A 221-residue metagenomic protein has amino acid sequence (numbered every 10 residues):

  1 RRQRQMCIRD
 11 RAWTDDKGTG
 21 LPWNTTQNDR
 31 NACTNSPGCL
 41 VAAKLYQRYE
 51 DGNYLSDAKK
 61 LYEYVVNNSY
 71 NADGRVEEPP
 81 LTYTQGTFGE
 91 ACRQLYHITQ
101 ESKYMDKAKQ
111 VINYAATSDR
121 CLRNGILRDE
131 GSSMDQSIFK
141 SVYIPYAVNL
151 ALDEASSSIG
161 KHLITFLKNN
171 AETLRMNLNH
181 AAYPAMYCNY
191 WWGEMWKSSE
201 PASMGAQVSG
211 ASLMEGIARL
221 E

Functional and structural regions predicted by a protein language model:
R1-R2, D51-A58, E101-A108, G160 (+1 more regions): Solenoid-repeat scaffolds in large eukaryotic assemblies
R2, P37, D57, T87 (+4 more regions): Charged catalytic carboxylate motif
Q3-I8: Short, small-residue-biased leader/transition segments that mark boundaries at the very start of proteins
D10-R11, Q47, V66-N67, H97 (+2 more regions): Amphipathic alpha-helical segments of tetratricopeptide repeats
R11-C92, E101, S137-S141: Structured, solvent-exposed acidic/aromatic patches
R30, K103, Q110, Y114-E221: CBM-like carbohydrate-recognition segments
L40-Q47, R93, H97, A147-L152 (+1 more regions): Specific register positions within alpha-helical solenoid repeats of the TPR/Sel1-like families, i.e., one
T84-T99, Y104-R120: Oxyanion-binding "anion nests"
